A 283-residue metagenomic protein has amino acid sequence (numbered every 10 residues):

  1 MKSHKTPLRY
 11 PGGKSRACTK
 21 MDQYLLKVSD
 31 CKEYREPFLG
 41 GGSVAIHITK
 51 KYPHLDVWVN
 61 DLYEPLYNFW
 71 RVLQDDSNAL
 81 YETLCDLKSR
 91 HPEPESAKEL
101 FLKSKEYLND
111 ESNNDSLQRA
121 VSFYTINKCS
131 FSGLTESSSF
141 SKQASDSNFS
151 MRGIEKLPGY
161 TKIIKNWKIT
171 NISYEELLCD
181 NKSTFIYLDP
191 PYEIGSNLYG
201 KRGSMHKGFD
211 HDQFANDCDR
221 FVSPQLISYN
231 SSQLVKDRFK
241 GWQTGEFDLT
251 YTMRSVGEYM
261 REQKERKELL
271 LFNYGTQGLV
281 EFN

Functional and structural regions predicted by a protein language model:
K2-Y24, V28, Q74-K201: SAM-dependent nucleic-acid methyltransferase catalytic core
D30-P92: Conserved S-adenosyl-L-methionine
C31-Y34, H54-D56, I164-W167, D219-Q225: Short active-site oxyanion
P37-F38, N60-D61, T170-I172, L188-P190 (+2 more regions): Short His-Asn-centered micro-motif
G41-V44, Y63-P65, C129-S132, Y174-L177 (+4 more regions): Short, solvent-exposed loop/turn segments at secondary-structure junctions
K51, L178-K182, L234-G241: Short loop/helix-cap segments at secondary-structure boundaries that form the rim of catalytic
M205-N283: Long, positively charged, glycine-interspersed low-complexity recognition regions
